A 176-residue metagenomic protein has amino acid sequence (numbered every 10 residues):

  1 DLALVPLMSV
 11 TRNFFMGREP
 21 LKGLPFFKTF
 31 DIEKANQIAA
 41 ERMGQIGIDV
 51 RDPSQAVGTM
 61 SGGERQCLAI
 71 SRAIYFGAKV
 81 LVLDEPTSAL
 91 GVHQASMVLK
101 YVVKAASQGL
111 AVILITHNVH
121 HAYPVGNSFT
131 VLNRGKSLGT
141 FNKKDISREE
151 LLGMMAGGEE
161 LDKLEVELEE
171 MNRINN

Functional and structural regions predicted by a protein language model:
D1-N176: Glycine-rich phosphate-binding loops of nucleotide-dependent enzymes
